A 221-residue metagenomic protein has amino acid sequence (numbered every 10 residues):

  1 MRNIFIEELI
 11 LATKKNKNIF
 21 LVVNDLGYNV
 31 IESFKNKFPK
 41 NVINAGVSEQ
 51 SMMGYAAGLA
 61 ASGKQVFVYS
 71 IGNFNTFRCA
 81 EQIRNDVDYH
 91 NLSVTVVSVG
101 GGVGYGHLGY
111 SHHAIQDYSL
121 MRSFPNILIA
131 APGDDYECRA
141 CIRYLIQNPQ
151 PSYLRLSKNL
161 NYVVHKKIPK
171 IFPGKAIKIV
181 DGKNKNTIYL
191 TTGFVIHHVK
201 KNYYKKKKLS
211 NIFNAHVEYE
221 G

Functional and structural regions predicted by a protein language model:
M1-R155, L160, K170-P173: Thiamine diphosphate
V30-I31, V163-V164, H198-K200: Short helix/loop capping segments that flank catalytic or ligand/cofactor-binding pockets
I71, T192, V217-E218: Short strand-loop junctions, especially beta-strand C-caps/beta-turns that link beta-sheets to coils or alpha-helices
T76-F77, I196-H197, G221: Loop/helix-junction capping segments adjacent to catalytic residues or to phosphate/diphosphate-binding pockets
L145, I177-G182, Y204-K208: Short, conserved, surface-exposed binding loops centered on an aromatic residue
H165-Y189, K200: Condensing-enzyme catalytic core mediating Claisen C-C bond formation in acyl metabolism
T187-I212: Glycine-rich phosphate/diphosphate-binding loop of Rossmann-like nucleotide-binding domains
N211-G221: Generic long, charged, amphipathic alpha-helical segments
